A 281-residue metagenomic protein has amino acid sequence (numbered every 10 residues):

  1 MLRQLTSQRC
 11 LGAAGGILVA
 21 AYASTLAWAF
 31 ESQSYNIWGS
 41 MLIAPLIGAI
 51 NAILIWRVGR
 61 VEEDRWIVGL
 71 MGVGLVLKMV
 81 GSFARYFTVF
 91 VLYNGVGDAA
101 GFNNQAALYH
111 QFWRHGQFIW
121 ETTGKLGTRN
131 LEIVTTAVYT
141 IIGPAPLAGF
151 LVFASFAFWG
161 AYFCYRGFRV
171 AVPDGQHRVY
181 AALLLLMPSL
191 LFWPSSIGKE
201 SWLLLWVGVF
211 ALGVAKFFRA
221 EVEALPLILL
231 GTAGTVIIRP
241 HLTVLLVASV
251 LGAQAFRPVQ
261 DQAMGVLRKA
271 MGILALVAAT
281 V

Functional and structural regions predicted by a protein language model:
W56, L151-A171: Transmembrane-helix motifs of polytopic, lipid-linked glycan transferases
W66, E221-L227, V259-V277: Membrane-interfacial entry segments at the cytosolic side of transmembrane helices
V89-Q105, H115-V134, G143-P144: Extracytoplasmic catalytic/substrate-binding loops of multi-pass membrane glycan-assembly enzymes
R129, I142-W159: Loop-to-helix entry region of an early transmembrane alpha helix in multi-pass inner-membrane enzymes
L147, C164-L186: Transmembrane-helix signature of polytopic, membrane-embedded enzymes that assemble or transfer cell-envelope glycans
F163-R166, L203-R219: Specific aromatic-rich, kink-prone transmembrane helix
P188-F192, F210-F217, L225-L246: Membrane-interface alpha helices of multi-pass inner-membrane proteins
S195-K199: Short acidic/glycine- and proline-prone juxtamembrane loop motifs at membrane-interface regions of multi-pass membrane
